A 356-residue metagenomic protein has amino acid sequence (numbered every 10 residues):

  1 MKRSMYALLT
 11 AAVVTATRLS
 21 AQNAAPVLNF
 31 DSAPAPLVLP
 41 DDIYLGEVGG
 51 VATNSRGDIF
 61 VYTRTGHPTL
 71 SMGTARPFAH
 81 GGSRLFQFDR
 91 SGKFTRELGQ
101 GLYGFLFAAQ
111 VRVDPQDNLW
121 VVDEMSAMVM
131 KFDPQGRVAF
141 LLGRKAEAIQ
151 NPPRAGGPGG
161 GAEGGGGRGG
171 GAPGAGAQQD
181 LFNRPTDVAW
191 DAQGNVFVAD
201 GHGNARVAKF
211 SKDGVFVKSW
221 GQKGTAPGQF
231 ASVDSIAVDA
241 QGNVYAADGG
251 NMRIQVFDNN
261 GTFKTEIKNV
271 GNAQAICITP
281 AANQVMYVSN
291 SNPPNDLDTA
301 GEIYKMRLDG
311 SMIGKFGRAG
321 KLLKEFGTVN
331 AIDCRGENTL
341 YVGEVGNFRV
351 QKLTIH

Functional and structural regions predicted by a protein language model:
M1-S4: Positively charged n-region of N-terminal signal peptides that target proteins for export
A7-R18: Bacterial N-terminal signal peptides
Q22-H356: Eukaryotic scaffold repeat domains enriched in small/polar residues
